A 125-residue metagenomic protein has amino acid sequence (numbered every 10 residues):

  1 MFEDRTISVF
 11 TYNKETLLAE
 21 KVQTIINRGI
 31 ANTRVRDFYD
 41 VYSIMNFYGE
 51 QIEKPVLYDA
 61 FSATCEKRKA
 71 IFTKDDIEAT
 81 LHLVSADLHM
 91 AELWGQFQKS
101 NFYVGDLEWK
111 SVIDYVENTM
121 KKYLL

Functional and structural regions predicted by a protein language model:
M1-L125: Structured mid-to-C-terminal alpha-helical surface segments
